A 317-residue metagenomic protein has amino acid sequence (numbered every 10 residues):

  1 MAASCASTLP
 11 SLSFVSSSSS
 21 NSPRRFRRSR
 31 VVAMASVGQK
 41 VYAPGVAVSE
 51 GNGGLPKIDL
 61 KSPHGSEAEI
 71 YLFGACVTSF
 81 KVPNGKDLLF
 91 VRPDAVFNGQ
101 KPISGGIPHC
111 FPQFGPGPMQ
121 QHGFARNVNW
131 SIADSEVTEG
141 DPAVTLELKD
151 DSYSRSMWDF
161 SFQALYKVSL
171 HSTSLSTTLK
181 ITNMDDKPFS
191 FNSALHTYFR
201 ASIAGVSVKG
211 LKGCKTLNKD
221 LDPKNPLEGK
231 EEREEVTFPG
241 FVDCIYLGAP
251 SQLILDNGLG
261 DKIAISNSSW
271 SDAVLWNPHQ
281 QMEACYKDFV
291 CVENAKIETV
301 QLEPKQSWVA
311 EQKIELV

Functional and structural regions predicted by a protein language model:
A2-A6, P23-P63, F73, P83 (+3 more regions): Beta-strand-rich recognition/accessory modules
N52, M119-S172: Extended, loop-rich substrate-binding clefts of extracytoplasmic carbohydrate-active enzymes
K57-I58, P63-H122: Acidic-aromatic substrate-binding/catalytic surfaces of carbohydrate-active enzymes
I70, L179-D185, N267, L316: Asparagine-centered strand-capping/turn motif at beta-strand->loop junctions
N98-G99, D134, L165-K167, I297-L302: Beta-strand-rich interaction surfaces with strong enrichment in secreted/lumenal proteins
E147-K149, K167-S169, T178-T182, Y198 (+2 more regions): Residue-level recognition of well-ordered beta-strand positions that form the cores of beta-sheet-rich folds across
H171-S174, D185: Beta-rich strand-turn-strand
D186-A194, Y198-D272: Active-site/ligand-binding surface loops and adjacent short beta/alpha elements that line catalytic pockets across
